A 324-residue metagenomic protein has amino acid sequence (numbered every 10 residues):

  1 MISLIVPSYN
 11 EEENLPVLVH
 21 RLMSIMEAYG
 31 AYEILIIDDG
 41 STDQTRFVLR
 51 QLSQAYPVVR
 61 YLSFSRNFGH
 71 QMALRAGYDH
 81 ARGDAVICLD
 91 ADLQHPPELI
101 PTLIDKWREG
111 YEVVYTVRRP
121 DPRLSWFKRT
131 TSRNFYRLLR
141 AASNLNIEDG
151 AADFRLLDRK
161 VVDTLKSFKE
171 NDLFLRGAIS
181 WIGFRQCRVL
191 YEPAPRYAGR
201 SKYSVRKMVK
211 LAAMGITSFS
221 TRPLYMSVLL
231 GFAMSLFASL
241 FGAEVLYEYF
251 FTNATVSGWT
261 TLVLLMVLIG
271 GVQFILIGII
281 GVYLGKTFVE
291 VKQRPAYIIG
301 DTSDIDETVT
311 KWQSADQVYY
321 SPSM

Functional and structural regions predicted by a protein language model:
M1-S125: Structured catalytic core of nucleotide-sugar glycosyltransferases
P7, F64-R66, R155, V228 (+2 more regions): Short conserved micro-motifs on helix faces and helix-strand junctions that flank and scaffold key functional residues
L22, G77, D92, V114 (+5 more regions): Residue-level signature of catalytic and energy-coupling elements of molecular machines, predominantly ATP/GTP-dependent
L62-R66, H70-H80, P97-A178, A194-A213: Acceptor/aglycone-binding surface of glycosyltransferases and processive sugar-polymer synthases
F174-M324: Hydrophobic helical membrane-anchoring modules
